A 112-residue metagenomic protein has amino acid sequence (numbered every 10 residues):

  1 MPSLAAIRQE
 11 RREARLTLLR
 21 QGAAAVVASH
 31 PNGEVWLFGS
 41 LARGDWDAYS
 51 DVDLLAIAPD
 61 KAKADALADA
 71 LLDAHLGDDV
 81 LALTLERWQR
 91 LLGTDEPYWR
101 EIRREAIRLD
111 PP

Functional and structural regions predicted by a protein language model:
M1-E34, R43-Y49, A58-P112: Catalytic core of pol beta-like nucleotidyltransferases
F38-S40: Glycine-rich beta-strand-to-loop/alpha-helix junction loops that act as flexible
